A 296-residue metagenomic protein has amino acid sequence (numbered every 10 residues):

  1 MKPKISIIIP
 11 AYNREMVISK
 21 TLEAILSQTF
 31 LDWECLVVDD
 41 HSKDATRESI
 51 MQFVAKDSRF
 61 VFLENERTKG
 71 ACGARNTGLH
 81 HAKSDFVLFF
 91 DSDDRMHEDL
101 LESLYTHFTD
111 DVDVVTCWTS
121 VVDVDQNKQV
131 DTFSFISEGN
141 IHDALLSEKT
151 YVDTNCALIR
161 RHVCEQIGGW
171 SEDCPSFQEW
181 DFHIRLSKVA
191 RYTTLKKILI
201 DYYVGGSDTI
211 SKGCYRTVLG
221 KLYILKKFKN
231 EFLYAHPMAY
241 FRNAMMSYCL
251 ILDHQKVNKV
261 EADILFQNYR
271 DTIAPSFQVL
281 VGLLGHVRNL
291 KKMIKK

Functional and structural regions predicted by a protein language model:
P3-S6, E34, D181: Cell-envelope/extracellular polymer assembly enzymes that use nucleotide-activated donors
R14-S27: Short, well-formed alpha-helical segments that are part of the catalytic scaffolds of diverse glycosyltransferases
A24, L31, D39-E48, R67 (+1 more regions): A conserved acidic beta->alpha catalytic loop
N65-A82: Glycine-rich, basic loop-to-helix element that forms the pyrophosphate-binding segment of sugar-nucleotide handling
V87: Short aromatic/hydrophobic "clamp" motif used to bind/position activated sugar donors
D99-V130: Conserved donor NDP-sugar-binding/catalytic core segment of glycosyltransferases
F135-L225: Conserved nucleotide-sugar donor-binding catalytic segment
Y203-K296: C-terminal subregions of glycosyltransferases and related glycan-biosynthesis enzymes
